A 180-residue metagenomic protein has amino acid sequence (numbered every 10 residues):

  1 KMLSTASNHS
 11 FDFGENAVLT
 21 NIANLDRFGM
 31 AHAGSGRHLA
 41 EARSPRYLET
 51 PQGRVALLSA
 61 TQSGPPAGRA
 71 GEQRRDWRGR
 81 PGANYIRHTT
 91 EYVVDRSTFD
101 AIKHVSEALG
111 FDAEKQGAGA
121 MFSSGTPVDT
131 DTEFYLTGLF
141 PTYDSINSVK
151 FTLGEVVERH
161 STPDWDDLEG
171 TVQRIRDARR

Functional and structural regions predicted by a protein language model:
K1-R180: Acidic, metal/ion-coordinating pockets
